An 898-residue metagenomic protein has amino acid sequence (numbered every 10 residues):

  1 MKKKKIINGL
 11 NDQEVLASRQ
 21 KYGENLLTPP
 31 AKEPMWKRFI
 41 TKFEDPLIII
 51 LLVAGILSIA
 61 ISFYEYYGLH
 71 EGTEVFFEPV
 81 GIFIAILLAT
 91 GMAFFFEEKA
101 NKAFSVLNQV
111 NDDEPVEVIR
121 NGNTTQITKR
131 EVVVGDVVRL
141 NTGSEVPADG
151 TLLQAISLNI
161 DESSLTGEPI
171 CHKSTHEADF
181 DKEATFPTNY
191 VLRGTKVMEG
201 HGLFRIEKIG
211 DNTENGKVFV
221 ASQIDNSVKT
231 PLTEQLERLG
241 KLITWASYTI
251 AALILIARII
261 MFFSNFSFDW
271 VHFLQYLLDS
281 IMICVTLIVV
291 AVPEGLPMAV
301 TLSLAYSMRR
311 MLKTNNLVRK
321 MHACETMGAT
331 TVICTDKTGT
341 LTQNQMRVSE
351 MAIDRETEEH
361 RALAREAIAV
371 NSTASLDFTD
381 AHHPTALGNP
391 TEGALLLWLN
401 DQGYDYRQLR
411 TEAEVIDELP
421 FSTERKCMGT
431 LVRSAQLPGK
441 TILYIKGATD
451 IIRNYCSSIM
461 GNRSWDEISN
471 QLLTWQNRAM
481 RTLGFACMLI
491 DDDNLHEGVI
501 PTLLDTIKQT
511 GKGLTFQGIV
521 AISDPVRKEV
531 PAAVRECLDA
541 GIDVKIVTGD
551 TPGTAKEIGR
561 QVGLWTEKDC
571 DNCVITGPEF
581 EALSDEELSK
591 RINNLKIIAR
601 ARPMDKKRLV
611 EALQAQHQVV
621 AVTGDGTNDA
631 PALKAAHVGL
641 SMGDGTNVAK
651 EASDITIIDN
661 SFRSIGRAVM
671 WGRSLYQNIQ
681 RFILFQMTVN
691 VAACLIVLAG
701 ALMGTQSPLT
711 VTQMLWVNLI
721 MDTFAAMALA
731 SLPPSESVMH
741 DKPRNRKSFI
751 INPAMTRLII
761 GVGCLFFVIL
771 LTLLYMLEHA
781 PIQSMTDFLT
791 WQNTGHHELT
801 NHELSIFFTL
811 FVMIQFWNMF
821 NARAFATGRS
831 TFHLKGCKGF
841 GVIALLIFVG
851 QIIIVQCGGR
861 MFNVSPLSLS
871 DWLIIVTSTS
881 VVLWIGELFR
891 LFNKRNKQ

Functional and structural regions predicted by a protein language model:
M1-P743, S748-I751, F808, F825-Q898: Conserved cytosolic headpiece of P-type ATPases
I259-S267, L771-F788, Q856-G859: Membrane-helix interface motif
H617, V669, R673, V768-A780 (+2 more regions): Alpha-helix capping/termination and helix-coil
V689-A693, G761-L770: Core segments of transmembrane alpha-helices that mediate helix-helix packing or line hydrophobic substrate/ligand
A701-T710, M776-H802: Helix-coil boundary and interhelical linker segments in multi-pass alpha-helical membrane proteins
M721, H802-M819, A844: Generic alpha-helical transmembrane segments
N745-L765, T794-I806, L834: Membrane-water interface at loop-to-transmembrane-helix junctions
